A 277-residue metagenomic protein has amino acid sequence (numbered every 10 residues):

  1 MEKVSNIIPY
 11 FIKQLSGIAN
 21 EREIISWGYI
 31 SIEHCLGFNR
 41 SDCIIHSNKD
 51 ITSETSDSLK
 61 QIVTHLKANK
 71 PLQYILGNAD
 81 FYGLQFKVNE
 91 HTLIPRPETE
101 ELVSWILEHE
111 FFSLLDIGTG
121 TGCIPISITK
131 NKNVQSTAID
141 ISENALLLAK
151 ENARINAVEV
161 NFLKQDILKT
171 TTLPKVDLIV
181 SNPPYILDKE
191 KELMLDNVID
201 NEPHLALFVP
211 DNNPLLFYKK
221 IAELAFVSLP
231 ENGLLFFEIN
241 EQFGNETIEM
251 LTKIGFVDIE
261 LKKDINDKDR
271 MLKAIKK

Functional and structural regions predicted by a protein language model:
M1-L59: A short N-terminal interaction module
L15, A153, A225, L251: Conserved hydrophobic residues forming the short capping helix/wall of the S-adenosyl-L-methionine
H34-E108: Conserved AdoMet
Q73, I186-K189, Q242: Active-site beta-alpha loop architecture of Rossmann-like, nucleotide-cofactor-dependent enzymes
P97-L193, N197, K220: Conserved SAM/SAH cofactor-binding pocket of Class I
E143, L195-P230, L234, N240-Q242: Glycine-rich S-adenosyl-L-methionine
K164-Q165, I239, K263: Short loop/edge segments at beta-strand edges and connector loops that shape dinucleotide/nucleotide cofactor-binding
M250-K277: Core SAM-dependent methyltransferase catalytic element
